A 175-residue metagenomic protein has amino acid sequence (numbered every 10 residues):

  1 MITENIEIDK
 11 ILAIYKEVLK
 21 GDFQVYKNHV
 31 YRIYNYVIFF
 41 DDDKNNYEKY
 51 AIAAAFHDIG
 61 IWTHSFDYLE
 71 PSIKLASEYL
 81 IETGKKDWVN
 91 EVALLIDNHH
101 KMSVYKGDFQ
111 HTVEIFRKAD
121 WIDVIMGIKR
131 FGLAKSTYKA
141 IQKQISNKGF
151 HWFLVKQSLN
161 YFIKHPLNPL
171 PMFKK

Functional and structural regions predicted by a protein language model:
M1-I14: Short alpha-helical hairpin
I2, K16-K44, F56, E82-G84 (+1 more regions): Divalent metal-dependent phosphate-bond-processing catalytic cores, especially two-metal-ion Mg2+/Mn2+ enzymes that act
D22-Y31, G60-K74, K86: Active-site metal-coordination segments of metallo-dependent hydrolases
N46-H64, Y68, S72, V92-H100: His-Asp-centered metal-binding catalytic motifs of divalent-metal-dependent phosphohydrolases/nucleases
L75-Y79: C-terminal end-helix/capping segment
K85-V92: Membrane-interface starts of transmembrane alpha-helices
